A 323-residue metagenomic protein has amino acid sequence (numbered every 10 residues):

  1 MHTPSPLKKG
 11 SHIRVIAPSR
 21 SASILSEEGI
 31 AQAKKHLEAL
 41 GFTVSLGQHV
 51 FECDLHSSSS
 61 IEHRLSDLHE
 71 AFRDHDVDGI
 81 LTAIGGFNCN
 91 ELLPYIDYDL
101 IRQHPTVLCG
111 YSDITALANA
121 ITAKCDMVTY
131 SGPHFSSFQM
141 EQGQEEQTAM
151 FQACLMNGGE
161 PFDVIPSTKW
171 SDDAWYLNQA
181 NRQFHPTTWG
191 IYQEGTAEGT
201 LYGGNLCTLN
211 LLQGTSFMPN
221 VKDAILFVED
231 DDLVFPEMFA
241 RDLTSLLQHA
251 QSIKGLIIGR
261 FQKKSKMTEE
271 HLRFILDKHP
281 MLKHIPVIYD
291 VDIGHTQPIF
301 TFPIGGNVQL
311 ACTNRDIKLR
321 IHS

Functional and structural regions predicted by a protein language model:
M1-D76: ATP/NTP phosphate-donor binding region
G29-I30, I61-L65, A240-S245, E270-D277: Charged helix-capping and loop-helix junction motifs
L46-G47, G110, I253-R260, I288-D290: Short internal beta-strands
L81-N90, Y111: N-terminal glycine-rich "phosphate-gripper" loop used for MgATP/nucleotide binding and carboxylate activation
I96-I121, V128-F135, P286-V287: Short, acidic/small-residue loops that bind anionic groups at enzyme active sites
Y130-N205: Conserved anion/nucleotide-ligand pocket segment
L212-H271: Internal helical hairpin/lid segments
Q248, I258-S323: ATP/nucleoside-binding phosphotransfer catalytic cores, i.e., glycine-rich phosphate-binding loops
